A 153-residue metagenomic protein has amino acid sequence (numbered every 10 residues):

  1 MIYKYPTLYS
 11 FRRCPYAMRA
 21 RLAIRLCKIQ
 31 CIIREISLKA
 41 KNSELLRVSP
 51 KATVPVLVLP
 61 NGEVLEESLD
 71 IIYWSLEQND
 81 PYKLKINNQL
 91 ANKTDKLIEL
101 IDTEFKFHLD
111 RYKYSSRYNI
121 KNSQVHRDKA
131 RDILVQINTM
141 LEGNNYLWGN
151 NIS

Functional and structural regions predicted by a protein language model:
M1-I133, N138, E142-L147: GST-like domain detector, emphasizing the conserved glutathione-binding G-site in the N-terminal thioredoxin-like
G149-S153: GST superfamily/GST-like fold recognition
